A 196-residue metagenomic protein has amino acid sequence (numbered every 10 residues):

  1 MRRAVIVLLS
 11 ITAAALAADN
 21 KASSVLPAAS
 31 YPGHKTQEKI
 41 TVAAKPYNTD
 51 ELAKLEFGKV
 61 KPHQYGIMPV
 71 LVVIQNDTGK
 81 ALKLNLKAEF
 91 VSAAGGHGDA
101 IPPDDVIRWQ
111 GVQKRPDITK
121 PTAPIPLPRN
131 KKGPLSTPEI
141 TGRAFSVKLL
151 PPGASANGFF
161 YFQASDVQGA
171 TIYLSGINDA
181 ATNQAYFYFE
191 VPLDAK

Functional and structural regions predicted by a protein language model:
M1-A4: Positively charged n-region of N-terminal signal peptides that target proteins for export
L9-A17: Hydrophobic h-region of N-terminal signal peptides that target proteins for export in Gram-negative bacteria
A18-K196: Conserved functional micro-motifs across diverse proteins
